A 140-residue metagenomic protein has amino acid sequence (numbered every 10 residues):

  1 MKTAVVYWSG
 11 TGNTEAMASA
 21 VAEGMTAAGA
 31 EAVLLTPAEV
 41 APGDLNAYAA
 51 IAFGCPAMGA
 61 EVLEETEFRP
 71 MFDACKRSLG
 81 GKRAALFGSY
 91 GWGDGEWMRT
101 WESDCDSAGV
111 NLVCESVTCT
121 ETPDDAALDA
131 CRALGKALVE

Functional and structural regions predicted by a protein language model:
K2-T3, N13-A16, A20-P37, G43 (+1 more regions): FMN-binding flavodoxin-like domain, especially the glycine-rich phosphate-binding loop
Y7-T11: Aromatic-flanked redox-active Cys/Sec active sites in thiol-based oxidoreductases, especially the WC-centered
